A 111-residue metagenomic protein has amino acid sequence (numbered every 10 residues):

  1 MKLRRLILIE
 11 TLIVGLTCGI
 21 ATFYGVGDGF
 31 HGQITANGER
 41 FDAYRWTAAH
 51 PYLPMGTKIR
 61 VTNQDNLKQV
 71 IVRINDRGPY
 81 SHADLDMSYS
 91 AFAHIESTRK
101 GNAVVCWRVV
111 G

Functional and structural regions predicted by a protein language model:
K2-L6, E10-G111: Secreted/periplasmic proteins
